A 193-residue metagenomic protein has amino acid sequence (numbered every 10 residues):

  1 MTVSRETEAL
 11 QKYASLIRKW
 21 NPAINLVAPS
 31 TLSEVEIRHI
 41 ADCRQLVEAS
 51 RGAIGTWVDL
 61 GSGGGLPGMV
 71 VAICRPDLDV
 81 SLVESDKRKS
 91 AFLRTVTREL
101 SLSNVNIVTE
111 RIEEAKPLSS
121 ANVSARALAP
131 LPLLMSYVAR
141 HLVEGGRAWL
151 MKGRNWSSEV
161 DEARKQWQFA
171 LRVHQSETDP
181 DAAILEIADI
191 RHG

Functional and structural regions predicted by a protein language model:
M1-V58, C74, R88-V105: Class I SAM-dependent transferase core
D59-G63: Conserved S-adenosyl-L-methionine
G64-D77: Conserved SAM-binding loop of SAM-dependent methyltransferases across substrates and taxa, primarily the Class I
D79-E84: Conserved SAM-binding motif I beta-strand of class I
E113-N122: A short acidic, Gly/Pro-enriched loop at the edge of an enzyme's catalytic core that lines a small-molecule cofactor
M135-R147: A short glycine-rich, Lys/Arg-flanked "PGG" loop and its adjoining helix->strand segment in the class I
G145-N155: Conserved beta-strand signature within the Rossmann-like core of class I S-adenosyl-L-methionine
N155-G193: Active-site capping/gating segments
